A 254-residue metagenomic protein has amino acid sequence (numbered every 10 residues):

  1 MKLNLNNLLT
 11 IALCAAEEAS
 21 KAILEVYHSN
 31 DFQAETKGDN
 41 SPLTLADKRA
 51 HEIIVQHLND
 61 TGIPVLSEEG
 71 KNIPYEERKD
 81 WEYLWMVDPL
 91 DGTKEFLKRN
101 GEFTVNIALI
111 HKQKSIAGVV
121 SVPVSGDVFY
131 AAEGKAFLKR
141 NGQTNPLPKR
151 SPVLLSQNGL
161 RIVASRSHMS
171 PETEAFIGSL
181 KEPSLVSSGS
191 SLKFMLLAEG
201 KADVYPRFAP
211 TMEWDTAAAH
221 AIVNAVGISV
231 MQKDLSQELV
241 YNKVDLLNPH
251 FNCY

Functional and structural regions predicted by a protein language model:
M1-A16, K21, E174-S179, F194-Y254: Oxyanion/phosphate-interacting regions
M1-L90, P171, A175-S179, L235 (+1 more regions): N-terminal subdomain of lithium-sensitive/metallo-dependent phosphomonoesterases centered on the IMPase/IPPase/PAP
I23, D47, L58, T93 (+5 more regions): Residue-level signal for inorganic ion chemistry
V26, S190, F208-A209: Beta->alpha turn/N-cap motifs
D31-E35, F137, K181-V186, S229-M231: Short secondary-structure junctions
W81-V124: Glycine-rich active-site/cofactor-binding loop and its immediate structural neighborhood
I107-M195, L239-Y254: Acidic beta-strand-loop-alpha-helix segment within the catalytic core of divalent metal-dependent phosphate-processing
